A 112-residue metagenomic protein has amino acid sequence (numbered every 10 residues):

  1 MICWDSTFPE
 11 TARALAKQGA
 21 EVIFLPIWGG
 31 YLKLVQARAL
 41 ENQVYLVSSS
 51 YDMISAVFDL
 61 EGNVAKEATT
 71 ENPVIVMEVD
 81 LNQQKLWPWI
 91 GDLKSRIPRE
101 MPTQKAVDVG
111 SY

Functional and structural regions predicted by a protein language model:
M1-W4, F8, R13-Q18, I27 (+1 more regions): Cysteine/selenocysteine-centered motifs that mediate thiol-based redox chemistry or coordinate metal-sulfur cofactors
S6-E78: CN hydrolase (nitrilase-like) catalytic-core segments centered on the catalytic cysteine and neighboring Lys/Glu
L81-K85: Juxtadomain coupling helices with adjacent low-complexity linkers
